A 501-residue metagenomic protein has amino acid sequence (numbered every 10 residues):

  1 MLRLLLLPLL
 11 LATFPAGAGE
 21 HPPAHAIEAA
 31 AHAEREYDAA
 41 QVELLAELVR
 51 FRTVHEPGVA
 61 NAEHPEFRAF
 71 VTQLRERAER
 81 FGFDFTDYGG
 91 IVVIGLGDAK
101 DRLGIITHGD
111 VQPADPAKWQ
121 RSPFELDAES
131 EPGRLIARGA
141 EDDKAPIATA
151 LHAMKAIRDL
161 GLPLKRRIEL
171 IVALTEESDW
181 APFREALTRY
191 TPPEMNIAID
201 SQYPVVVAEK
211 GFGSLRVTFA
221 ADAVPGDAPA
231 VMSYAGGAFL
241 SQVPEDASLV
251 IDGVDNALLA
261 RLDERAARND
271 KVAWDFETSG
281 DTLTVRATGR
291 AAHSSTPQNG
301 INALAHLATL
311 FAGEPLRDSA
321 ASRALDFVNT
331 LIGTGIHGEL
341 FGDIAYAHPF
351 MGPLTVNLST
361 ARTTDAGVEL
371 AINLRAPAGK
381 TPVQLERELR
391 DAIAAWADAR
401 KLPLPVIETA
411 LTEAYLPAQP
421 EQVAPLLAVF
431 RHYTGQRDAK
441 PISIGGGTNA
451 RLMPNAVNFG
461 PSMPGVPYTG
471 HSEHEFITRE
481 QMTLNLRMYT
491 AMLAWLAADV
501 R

Functional and structural regions predicted by a protein language model:
R3-T13: Bacterial N-terminal signal peptides
F14-A18: Sec/Tat signal peptide C-region and signal peptidase I cleavage site
G19-P116, A371, I477: N-terminal helical capping/dimerization or prosegment-like subdomains of hydrolases acting on amide or phosphate bonds
A46-V54, E79-F83, K155-D159, A267 (+3 more regions): Sec-exported extracytoplasmic/periplasmic mature domains
R102-V172, E176-S178, E473, T478-L484: Active-site metal-coordination/substrate-binding segment of hydrolases, especially metallo-dependent peptidases
D143-D222, N256, D263, K271 (+1 more regions): Acidic/histidine-rich catalytic neighborhood of metal-dependent amide-processing enzymes
R216-V217, D222, Q242-V250, V254-R261 (+1 more regions): A short core secondary-structure module
R290-A291, S295-G367, A371, R375-D391 (+1 more regions): An extended, acidic, His-containing surface patch that forms the Zn2+-binding/catalytic region of metallohydrolases
